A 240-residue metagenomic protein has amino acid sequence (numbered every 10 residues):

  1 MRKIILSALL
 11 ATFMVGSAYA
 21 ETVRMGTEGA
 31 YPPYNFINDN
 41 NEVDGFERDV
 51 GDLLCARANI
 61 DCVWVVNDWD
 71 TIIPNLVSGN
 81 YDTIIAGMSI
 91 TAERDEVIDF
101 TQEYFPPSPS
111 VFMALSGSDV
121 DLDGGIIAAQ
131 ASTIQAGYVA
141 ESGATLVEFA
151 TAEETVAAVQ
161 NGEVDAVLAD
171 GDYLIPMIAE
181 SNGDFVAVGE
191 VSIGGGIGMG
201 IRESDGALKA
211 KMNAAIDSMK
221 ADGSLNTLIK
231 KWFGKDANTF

Functional and structural regions predicted by a protein language model:
M14-T22: Sec/Tat signal peptide C-region and signal peptidase I cleavage site
E21-M88, D222: Extracytoplasmic small-molecule ligand-binding "clamshell" domains of the periplasmic binding protein/Venus flytrap
G29, P106-V111, I175-D217, K235-F240: Periplasmic-binding protein-like
R48, W64-P74, A131-T133, V147-N161 (+2 more regions): Short helix-initiation/N-cap motifs at beta->coil->alpha
R48-R57, S116-S118, D123-I126, Q130-Q135 (+1 more regions): Extended ligand-binding regions for polar small-molecule ligands
I60, S89, F100-L146: A conserved helix-loop-strand patch within extracytoplasmic ligand-binding domains of the periplasmic binding
D61, N67, I134-E154, A187-V188 (+1 more regions): Ligand-binding clefts/hinges and TM-proximal coupling segments of bilobed small-molecule sensing domains
T71, M88-V97, D165-I193: A ligand-binding cleft/hinge motif common to bilobed small-molecule-binding domains
